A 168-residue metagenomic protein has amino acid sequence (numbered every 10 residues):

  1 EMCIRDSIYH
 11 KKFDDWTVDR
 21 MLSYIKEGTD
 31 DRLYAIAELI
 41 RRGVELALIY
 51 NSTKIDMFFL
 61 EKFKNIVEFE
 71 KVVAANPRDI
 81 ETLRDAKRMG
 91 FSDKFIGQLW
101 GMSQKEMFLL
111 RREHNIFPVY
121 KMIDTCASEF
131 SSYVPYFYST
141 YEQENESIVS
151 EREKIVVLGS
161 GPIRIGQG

Functional and structural regions predicted by a protein language model:
M2-I4: Short, small-residue-biased leader/transition segments that mark boundaries at the very start of proteins
S7-F13: Glycine-rich active-site loop/lid that clamps phosphate-bearing ligands
D14-T29, Y34, E38, L46 (+3 more regions): Low-complexity, small/polar and acidic-rich linker and loop segments
R164-G168: Glycine/threonine-rich flexible loop motifs
